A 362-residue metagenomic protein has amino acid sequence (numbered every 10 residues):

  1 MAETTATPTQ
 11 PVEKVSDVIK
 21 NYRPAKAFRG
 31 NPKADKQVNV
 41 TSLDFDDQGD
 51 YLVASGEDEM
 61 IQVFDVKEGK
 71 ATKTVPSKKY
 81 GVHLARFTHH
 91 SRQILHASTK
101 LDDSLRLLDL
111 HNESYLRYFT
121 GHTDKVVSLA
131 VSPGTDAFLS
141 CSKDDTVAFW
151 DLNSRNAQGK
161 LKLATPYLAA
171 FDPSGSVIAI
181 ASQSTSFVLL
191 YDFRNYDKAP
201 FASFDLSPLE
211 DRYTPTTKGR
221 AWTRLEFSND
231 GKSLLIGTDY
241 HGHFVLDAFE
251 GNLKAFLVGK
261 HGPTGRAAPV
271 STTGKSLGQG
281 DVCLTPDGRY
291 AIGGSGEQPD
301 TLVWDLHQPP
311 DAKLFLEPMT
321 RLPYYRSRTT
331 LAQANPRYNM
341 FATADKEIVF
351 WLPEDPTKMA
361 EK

Functional and structural regions predicted by a protein language model:
M1-K362: WD40-repeat beta-propeller superdomains and closely related acidic/aromatic-rich repeat-like regions
